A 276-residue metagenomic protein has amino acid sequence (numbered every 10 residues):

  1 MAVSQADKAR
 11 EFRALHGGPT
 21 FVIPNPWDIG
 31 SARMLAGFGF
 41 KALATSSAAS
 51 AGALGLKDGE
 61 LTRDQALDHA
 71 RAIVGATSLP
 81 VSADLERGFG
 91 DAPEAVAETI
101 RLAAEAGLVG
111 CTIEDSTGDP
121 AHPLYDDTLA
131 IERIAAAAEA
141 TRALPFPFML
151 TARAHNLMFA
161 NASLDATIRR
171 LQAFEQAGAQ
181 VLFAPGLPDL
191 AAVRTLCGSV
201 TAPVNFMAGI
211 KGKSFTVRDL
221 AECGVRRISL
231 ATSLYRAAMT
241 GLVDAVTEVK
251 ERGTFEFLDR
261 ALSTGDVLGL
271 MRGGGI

Functional and structural regions predicted by a protein language model:
A2-V3, F12, A231-I276: Extended, intrinsically disordered, low-complexity segments
V3-L230, A237-M239, D244: Alpha/beta enzyme core
